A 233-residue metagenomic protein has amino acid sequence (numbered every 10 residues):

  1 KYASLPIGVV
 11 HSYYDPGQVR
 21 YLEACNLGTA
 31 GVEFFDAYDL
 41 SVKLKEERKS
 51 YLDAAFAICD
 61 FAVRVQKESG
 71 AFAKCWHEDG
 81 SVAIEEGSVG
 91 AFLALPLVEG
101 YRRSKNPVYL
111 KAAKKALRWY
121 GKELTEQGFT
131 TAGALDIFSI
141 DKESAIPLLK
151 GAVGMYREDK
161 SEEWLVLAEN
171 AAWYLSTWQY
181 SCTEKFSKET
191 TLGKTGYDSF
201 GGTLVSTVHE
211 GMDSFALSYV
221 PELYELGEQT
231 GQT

Functional and structural regions predicted by a protein language model:
K1-T233: Glycan-recognition and catalytic cores of secretory/periplasmic carbohydrate-active enzymes
